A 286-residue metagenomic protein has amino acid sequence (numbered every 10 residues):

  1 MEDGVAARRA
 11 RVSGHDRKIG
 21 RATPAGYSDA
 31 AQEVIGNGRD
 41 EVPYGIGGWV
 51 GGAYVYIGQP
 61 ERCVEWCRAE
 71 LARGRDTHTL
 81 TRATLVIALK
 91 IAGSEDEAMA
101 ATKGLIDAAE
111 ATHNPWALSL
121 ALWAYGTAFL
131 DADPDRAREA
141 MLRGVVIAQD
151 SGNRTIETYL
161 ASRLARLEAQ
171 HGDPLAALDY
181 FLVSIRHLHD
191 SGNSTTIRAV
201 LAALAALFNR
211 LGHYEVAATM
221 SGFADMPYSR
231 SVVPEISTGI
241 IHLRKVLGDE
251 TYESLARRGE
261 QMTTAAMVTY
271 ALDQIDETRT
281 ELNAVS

Functional and structural regions predicted by a protein language model:
M1-V50, Y54-W66, L71-G74, A265-S286: Flexible inter-repeat linkers and adjacent short helices within tandem amphipathic alpha-helical repeat scaffolds
D3-R21, E41-Q59, T77-S94, W116-P134 (+5 more regions): Tandem amphipathic alpha-helical repeat scaffolds
G20, G38-E41, T77, T112 (+5 more regions): Alpha-solenoid repeat scaffolds
T23-P24, C63, A98, A137 (+2 more regions): Single-residue signature of alpha-solenoid repeat helices
S28-R39, E65-R73, K103-N114, L142-N153 (+3 more regions): Amphipathic alpha-helical segments of tetratricopeptide repeats
Y54, W66, A176-V183, T195-I197 (+3 more regions): Key residue(s) within conserved catalytic/signature motifs
Q170, P174, G192-T196, P234-I236 (+1 more regions): Hydrophobic protein-protein interaction segments
H213-S286: C-terminal non-catalytic interaction modules
